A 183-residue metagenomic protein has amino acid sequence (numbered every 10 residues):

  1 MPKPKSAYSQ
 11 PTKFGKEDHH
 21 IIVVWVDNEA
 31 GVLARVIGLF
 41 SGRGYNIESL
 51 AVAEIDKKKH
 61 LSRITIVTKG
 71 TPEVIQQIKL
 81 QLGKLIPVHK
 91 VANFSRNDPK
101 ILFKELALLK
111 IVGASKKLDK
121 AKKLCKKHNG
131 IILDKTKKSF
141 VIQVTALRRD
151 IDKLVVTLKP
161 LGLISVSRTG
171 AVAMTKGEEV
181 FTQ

Functional and structural regions predicted by a protein language model:
M1-W25, E29-S62, K69-Q183: Long, contiguous binding/interaction regions
